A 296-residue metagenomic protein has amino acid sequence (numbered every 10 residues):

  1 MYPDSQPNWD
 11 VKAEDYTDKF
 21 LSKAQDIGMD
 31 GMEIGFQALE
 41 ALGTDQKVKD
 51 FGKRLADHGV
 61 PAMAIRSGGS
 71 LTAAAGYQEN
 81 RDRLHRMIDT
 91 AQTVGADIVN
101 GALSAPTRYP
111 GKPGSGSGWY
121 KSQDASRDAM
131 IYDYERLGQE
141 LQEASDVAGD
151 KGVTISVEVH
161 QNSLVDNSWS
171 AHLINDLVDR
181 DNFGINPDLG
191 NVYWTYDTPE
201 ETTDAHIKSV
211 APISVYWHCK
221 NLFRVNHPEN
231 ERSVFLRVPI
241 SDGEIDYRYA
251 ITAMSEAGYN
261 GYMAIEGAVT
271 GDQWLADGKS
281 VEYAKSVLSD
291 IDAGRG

Functional and structural regions predicted by a protein language model:
M1-I98, D128-Y132, Q142, G149 (+3 more regions): N-terminal pre-domain/capping segments
N8-E14, G35-K47, S70-N80, P106-P110 (+5 more regions): Acidic-and-aromatic substrate-binding clefts and catalytic sites of carbohydrate-active enzymes
T17, V48, N80-M87, Y134-L137 (+8 more regions): Aromatic/hydrophobic pocket-lining residues that form the small-molecule binding cavity in soluble enzyme cores
M29, V60, A96, S214 (+2 more regions): A structural motif
G31-M32, D57, G138-E244, R295: Acidic/histidine-rich catalytic cores of soluble enzymes
E33, A64, N100, V215-H218 (+1 more regions): Conserved beta-strand positions in the central sheet of alpha/beta enzyme cores
K49-G59, S117-K121, S170-D176, P239-E244 (+1 more regions): Short, electropositive alpha-helical surface patch
T93-Q123, K151-H160, A264-I265: Active-site groove signature of glycoside hydrolases
